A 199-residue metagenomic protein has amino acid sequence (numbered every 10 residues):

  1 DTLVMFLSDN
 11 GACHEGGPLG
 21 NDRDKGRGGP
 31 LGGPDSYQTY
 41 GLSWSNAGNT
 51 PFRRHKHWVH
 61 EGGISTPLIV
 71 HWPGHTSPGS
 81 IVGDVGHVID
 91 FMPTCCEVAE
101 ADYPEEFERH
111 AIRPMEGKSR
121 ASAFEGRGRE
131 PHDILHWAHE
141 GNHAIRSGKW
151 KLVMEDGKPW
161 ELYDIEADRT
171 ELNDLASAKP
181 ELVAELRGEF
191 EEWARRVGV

Functional and structural regions predicted by a protein language model:
D1-H71: Histidine-centered active-site microenvironments of extracellular/periplasmic hydrolases and transferases
F6-S8, V70-W72, A138, M154-D156 (+1 more regions): Active-site proximal loops enriched in glycine and acidic residues that flank catalytic Cys/His/Asp and coordinate
N21, K25, E192-V197: Juxtamembrane/interface motifs at transmembrane-helix termini
P34-E61, H75-A167, R196-V197: C-terminal cap/loop subdomain of S1 sulfatases and analogous C-terminal strand-loop tails that border
D174-S177: Phosphate-coordinating loops and pocket residues in cytosolic domains that bind phosphorylated ligands
K179, V183-F190, A194: Short amphipathic alpha-helical coiled-coil/interface segments
